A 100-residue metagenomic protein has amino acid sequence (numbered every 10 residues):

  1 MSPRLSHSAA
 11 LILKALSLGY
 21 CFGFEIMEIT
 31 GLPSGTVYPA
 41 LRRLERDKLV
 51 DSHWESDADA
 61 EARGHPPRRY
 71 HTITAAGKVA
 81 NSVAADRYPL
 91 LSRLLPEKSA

Functional and structural regions predicted by a protein language model:
M1-I12, H65: Short alpha-helical segments that sit at the start of domains
L18-F22: Short capping segments at the starts of secondary-structure elements
E25-E28: A short acidic, leucine-rich amphipathic alpha-helix
V37-L49: Basic amphipathic alpha-helical segments that dock to polyanions
D47-G64: Beta-hairpin "wing" of winged helix-turn-helix
A75-A100: Amphipathic alpha-helical dimerization/coiled-coil segments that flank or bridge DNA-binding/regulatory modules
